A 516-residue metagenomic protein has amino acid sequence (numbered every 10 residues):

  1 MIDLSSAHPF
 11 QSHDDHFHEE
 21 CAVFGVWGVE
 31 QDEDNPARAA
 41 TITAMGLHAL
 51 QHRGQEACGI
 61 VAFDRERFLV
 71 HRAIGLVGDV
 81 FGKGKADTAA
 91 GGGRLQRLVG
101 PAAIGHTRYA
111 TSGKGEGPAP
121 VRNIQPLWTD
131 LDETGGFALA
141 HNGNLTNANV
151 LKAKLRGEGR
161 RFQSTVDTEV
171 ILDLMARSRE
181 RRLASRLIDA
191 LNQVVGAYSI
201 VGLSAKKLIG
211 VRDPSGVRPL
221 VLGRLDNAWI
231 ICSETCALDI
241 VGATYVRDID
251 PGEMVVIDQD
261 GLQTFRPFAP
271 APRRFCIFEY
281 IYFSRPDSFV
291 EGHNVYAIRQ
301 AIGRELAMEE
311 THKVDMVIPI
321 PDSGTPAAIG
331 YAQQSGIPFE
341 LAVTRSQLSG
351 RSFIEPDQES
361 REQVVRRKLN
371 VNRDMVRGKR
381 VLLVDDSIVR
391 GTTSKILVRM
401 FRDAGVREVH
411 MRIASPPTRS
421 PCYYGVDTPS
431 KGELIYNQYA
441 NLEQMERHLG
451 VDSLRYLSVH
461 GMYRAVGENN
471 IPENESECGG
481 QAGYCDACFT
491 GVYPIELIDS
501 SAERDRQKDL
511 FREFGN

Functional and structural regions predicted by a protein language model:
M1-P251, V256-V314, I320, E408: Conserved short alpha-helical segments that host acidic/polar catalytic motifs at enzyme active sites
E33, T111-K114, N147, I209 (+8 more regions): Flexible loop/turn segments at secondary-structure boundaries
A140, L203, V211-R212, G223 (+12 more regions): Generic beta-strand/beta-sheet core signal
R160, E180-R181, E309-D315, Q333-E340 (+2 more regions): Secondary-structure transition/capping motifs at alpha-helix termini and the adjoining loop/turn into the next element
S164, E169, F339-G350, H448-V466: A conserved beta-strand->alpha-helix junction
D189, A237, T244-Y245, I249-E253 (+4 more regions): Phosphate/diphosphate-binding loops
L191, K206-K207, R224, G242-D248 (+1 more regions): PRPP-dependent phosphoribosyltransferase catalytic core
G336-R380, T392, R419-P429: Short, glycine/charge-rich flexible loops or terminal/linker lids adjacent to PRPP-binding catalytic cores
